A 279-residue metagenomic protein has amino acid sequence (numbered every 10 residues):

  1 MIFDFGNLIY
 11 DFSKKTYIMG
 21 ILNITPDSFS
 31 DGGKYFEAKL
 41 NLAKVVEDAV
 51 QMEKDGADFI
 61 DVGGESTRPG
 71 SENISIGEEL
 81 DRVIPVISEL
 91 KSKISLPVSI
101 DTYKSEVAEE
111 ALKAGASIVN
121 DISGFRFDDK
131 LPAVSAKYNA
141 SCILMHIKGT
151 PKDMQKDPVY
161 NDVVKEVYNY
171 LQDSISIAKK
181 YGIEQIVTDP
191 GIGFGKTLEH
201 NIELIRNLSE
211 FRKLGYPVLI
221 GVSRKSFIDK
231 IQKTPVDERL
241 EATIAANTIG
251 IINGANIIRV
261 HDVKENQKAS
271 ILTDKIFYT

Functional and structural regions predicted by a protein language model:
M1-K15: SAM-dependent methyltransferases
F5, S30-D48, T67-E89, I94-L96 (+5 more regions): Active-site-adjacent loop and "lid" segments of alpha/beta metabolic enzymes
D11-K14, I18-A43: N-terminal binding-site loop/beta-alpha segment at the start of enzyme catalytic domains that lines or forms
K14-I24, Q51-V62: N-terminal glycine-rich anion-binding loops that anchor highly charged ligand groups
Y17-M19, C142, Q185, P217: Structural motif
D61-V62, V98-I100: Short beta-strand/loop segment that forms part of the nucleotide-sugar
I192: Active-site metal-binding loops of divalent metal-dependent hydrolases
